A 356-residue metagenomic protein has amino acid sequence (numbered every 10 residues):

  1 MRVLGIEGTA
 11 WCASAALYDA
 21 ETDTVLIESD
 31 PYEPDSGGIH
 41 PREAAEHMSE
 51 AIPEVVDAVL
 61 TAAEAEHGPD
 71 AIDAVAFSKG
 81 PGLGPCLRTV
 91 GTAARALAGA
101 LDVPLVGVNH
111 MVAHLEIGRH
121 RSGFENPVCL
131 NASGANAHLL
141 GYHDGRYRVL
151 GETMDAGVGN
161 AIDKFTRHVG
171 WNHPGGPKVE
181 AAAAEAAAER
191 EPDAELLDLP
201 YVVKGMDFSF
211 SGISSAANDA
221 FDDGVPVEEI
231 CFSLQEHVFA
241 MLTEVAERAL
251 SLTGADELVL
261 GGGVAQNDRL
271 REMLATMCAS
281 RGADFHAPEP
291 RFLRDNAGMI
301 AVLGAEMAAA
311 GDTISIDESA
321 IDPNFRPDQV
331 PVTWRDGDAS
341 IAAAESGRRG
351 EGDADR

Functional and structural regions predicted by a protein language model:
R2-A71, F77-P81, H110: N-terminal beta-alpha supersecondary unit
G8-T9, L130-A132, L139-V225, G311-P323 (+1 more regions): A short helix-loop
C12-D19, L26, E116, C129-N131 (+1 more regions): Short beta-strand scaffold segments in enzyme catalytic cores
F77-V103, R269-C278: Short Gly/Thr/Asp-enriched flexible loops that form oxyanion-binding sites at enzyme active sites
L87, H237, M241, A255-L274: Glycine-rich phosphate-binding loops at beta-strand->alpha-helix junctions
V103-V128: Conserved phosphate-binding catalytic cores of ATP/NTP-utilizing and phosphoryl-transfer enzymes
G107-V108, A275-I300, T313: Conserved phosphate-binding/catalytic loops in two-lobed NTP-binding clefts
G205-D207, A216-V259: Adenine-nucleotide phosphate-binding core of ATP-dependent small-molecule kinases
